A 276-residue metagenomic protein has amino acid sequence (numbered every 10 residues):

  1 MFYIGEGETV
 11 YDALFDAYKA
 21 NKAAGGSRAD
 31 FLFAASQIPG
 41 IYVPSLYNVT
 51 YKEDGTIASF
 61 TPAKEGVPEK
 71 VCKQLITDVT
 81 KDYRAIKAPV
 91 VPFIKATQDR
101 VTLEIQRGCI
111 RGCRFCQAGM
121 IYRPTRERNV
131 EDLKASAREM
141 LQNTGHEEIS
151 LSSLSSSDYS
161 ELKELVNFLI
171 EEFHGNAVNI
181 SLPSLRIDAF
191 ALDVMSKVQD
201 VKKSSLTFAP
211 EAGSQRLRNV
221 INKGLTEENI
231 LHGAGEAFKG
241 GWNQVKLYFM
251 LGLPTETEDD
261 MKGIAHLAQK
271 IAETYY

Functional and structural regions predicted by a protein language model:
M1-T61: Glycine-rich beta-alpha loop elements in corrinoid/cobalamin-binding modules across cobalamin-dependent enzymes
F33, P92-K95, I105-Q106, S196-D200 (+1 more regions): Replace "in large, NTP-powered and nucleic-acid-processing enzymes" with "in large, NTP-powered factors and other
I41, G108-C109, C113-C116, L133 (+4 more regions): Conserved structural-core and active-site-/substrate-pathway-adjacent residues in large, well-folded domains of enzymes
P44, T50-T102: N-terminal [4Fe-4S]-dependent radical SAM core
K87-F115, L141, P183: N-terminal pre-triad scaffold of radical SAM enzymes
P92-F93, C113-I121, A212-R218: Gly-rich Lys/Arg/Thr-decorated short loops/hinges at beta-loop-alpha junctions or inter-strand turns that position
C116-D132: Iron-sulfur (Fe-S) cluster-binding segments and ferredoxin-like electron-carrier domains, especially [2Fe-2S]
R138-Y276: Conserved SAM/AdoMet-binding glycine-rich loop
